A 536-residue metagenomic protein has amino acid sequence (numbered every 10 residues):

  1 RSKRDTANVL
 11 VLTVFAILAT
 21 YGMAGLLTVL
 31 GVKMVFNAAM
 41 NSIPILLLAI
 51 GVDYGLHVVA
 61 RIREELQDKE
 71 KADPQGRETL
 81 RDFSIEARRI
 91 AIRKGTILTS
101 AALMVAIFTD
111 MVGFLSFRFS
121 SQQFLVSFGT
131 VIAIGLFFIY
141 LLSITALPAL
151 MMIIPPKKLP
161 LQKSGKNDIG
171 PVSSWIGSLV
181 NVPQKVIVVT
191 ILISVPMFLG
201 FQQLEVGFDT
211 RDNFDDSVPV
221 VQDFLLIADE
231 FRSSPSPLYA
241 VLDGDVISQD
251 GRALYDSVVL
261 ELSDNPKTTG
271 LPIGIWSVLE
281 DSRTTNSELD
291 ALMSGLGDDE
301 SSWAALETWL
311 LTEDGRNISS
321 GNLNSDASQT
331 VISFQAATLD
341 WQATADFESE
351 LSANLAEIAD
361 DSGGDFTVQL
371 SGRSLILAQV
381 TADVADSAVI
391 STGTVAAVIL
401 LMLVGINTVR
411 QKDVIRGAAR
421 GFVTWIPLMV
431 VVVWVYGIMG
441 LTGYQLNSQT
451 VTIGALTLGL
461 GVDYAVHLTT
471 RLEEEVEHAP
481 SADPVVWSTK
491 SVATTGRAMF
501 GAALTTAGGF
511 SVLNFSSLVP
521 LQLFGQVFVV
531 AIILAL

Functional and structural regions predicted by a protein language model:
R1-F208, D360-L536: Membrane-embedded transmembrane helical bundles of large multi-pass transporters/channels
R77, S173, G177, R211 (+5 more regions): Intrinsically disordered, low-complexity regions
Q162, T210-R211, V246-Q249: Short, contiguous strand/loop micro-motifs
I176, V182-P183, V206-R211, E288-W303: A generic short-segment signal for beta-strand/edge and adjacent turn/coil regions
R211-S217: Juxtamembrane extracytosolic/periplasmic "stalk" immediately C-terminal to the first targeting helix
S217-I406, L428: Structured non-transmembrane domains adjacent to transmembrane bundles in polytopic membrane proteins
